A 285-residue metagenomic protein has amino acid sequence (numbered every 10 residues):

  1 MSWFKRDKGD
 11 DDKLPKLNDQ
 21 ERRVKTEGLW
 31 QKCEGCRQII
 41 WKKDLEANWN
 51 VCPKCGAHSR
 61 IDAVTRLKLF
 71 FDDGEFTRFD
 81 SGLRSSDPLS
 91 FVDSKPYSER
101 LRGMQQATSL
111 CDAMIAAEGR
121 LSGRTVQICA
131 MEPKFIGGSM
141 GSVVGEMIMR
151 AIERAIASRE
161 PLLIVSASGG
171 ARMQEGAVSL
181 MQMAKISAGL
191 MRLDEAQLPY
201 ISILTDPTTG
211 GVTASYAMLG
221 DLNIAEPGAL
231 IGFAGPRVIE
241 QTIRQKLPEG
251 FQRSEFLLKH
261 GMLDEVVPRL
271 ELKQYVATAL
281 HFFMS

Functional and structural regions predicted by a protein language model:
W3-K5: Long, charge-dense tracts
D11-R23, Q31-K32, S59-A116: An N-cap/entry alpha-helix motif that binds or orients negatively charged groups
W30, W49: Residues immediately within or flanking Cys/His clusters that coordinate Zn2+ in small zinc-binding modules
C33-C36, C52-C55: Short cysteine-rich clusters marking metal-coordination/redox-active sites
I39-I40, H58-S59: Cys/His-rich microdomains that often coordinate metals
N50-K54, R60-I61: Short, small/acidic-rich helices and loops at N termini and domain boundaries of DNA replication/processing enzymes
A113-D194, I201: Cleft-lining beta-strand/loop regions that shape enzyme active-site pockets
S166-M284: Conserved catalytic cores of soluble enzyme domains, especially glycine-rich substrate-binding beta-alpha loops
